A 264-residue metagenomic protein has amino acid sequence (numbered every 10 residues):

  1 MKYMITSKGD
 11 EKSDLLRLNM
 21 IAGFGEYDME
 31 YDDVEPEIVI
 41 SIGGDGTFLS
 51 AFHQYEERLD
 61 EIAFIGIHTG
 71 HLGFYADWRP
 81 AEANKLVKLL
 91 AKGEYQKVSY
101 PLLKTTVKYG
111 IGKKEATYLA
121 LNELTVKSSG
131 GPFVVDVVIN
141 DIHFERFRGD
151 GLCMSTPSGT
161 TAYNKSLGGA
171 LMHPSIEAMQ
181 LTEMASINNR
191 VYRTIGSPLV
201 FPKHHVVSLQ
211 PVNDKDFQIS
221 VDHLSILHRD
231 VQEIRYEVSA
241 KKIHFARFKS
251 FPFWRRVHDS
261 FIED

Functional and structural regions predicted by a protein language model:
M1-P36, L72-C153, T161-D264: Catalytic phosphate-donor-binding core of small-molecule kinases
F24, Y55-R58: Active-site catalytic pocket residues across diverse enzymes, especially alpha/beta-hydrolases
E30-A51: Short, well-ordered secondary-structure micro-motifs within conserved domains or adaptor modules
S41-G43, G66, S155: Short beta-strand segments
G44-T47, G70, S158-T160: Short glycine-rich anion-binding loops that position phosphate/pyrophosphate groups of nucleotides and phosphorylated
T47-F52, T161-K165: Short glycine/serine/threonine-rich phosphate/pyrophosphate-binding segments that cradle anionic phosphate groups
D60-A76: Short, acidic/small-residue loops that bind anionic groups at enzyme active sites
A63, P157-S158: Proline-centered helix-kink/hinge sites
